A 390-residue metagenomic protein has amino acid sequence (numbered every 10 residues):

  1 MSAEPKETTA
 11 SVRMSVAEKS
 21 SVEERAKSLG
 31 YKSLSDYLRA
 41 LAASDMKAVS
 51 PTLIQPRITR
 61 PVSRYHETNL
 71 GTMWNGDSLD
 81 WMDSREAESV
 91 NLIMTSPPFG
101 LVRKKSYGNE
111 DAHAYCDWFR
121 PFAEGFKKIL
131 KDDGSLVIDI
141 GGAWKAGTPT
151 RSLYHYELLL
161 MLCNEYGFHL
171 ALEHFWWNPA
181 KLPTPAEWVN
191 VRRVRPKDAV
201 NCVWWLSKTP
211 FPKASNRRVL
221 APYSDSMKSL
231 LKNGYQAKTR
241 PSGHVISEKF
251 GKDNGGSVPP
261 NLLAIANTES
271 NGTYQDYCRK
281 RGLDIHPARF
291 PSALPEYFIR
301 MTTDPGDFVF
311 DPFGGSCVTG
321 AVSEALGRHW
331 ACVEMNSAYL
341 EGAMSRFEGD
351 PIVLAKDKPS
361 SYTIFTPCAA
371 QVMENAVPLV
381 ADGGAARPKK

Functional and structural regions predicted by a protein language model:
M1-K27: Short Lys/Arg-rich basic patches
E4-K6, L38, V194-D198: A generic structural micro-feature
S21, S28-I54: Short, basic amphipathic alpha-helical segments that act as recognition/interaction helices in nucleic-acid-binding
L53-R57, R217-P222, V353-I364: Short, flexible loop/turn segments with low-complexity composition
I58-G342, L379-K390: Core catalytic lobe of class I
N75-D80, S360-A369: Conserved SAM/SAH-binding loop
L340, M344-L354: C-terminal helical cap(s) of enzyme catalytic domains, especially alpha/beta-barrels
